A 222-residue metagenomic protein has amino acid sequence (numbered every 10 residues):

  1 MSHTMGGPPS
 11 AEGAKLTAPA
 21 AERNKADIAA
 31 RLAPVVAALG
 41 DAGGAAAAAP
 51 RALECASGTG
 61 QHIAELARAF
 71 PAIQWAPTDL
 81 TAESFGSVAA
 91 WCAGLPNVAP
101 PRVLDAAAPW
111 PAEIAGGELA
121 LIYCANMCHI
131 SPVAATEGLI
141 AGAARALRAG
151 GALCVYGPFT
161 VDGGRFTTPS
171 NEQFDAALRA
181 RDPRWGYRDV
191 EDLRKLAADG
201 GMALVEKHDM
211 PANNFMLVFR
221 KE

Functional and structural regions predicted by a protein language model:
S2-D41: Class I SAM-dependent methyltransferase Rossmann-like catalytic core, especially the SAM/SAH-binding loop
R51-L53, G60-P109: Class I SAM-dependent methyltransferase SAM/SAH-binding core
A112-I122: A short acidic, Gly/Pro-enriched loop at the edge of an enzyme's catalytic core that lines a small-molecule cofactor
I130-A143: A short, conserved alpha-helix within the catalytic core of class I
G150-F159: Conserved beta-strand signature within the Rossmann-like core of class I S-adenosyl-L-methionine
F166-R188: Conserved Class I S-adenosyl-L-methionine
R184-G200: Short alpha-helix
M202-E222: Core SAM-dependent methyltransferase catalytic element
